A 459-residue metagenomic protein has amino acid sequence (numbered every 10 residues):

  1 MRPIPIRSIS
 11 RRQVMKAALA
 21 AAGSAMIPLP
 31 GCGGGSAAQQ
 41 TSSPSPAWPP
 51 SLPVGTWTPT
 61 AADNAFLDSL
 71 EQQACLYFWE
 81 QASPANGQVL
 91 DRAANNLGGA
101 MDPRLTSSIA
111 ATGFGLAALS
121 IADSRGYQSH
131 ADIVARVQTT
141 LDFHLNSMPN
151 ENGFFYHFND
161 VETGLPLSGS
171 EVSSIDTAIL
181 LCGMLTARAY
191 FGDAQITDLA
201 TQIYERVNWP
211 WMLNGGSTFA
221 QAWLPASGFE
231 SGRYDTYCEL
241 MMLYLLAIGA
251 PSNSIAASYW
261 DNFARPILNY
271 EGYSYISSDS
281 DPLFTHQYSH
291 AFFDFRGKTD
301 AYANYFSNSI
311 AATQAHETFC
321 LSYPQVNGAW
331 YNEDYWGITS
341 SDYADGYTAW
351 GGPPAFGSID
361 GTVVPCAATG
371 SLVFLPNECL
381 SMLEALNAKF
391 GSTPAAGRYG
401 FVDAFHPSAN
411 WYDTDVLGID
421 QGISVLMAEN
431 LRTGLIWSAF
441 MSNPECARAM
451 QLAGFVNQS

Functional and structural regions predicted by a protein language model:
M1-L29: N-terminal secretory signal peptides
I6, P30, P49-P53: Short, aromatic- and cysteine-enriched interfacial helices/patches that mediate contacts at lipid membranes
A18-M26, A38-Q39, I248-P251: Intrinsic disorder/low-complexity segments
C32-G34: N-terminal Sec signal peptide cleavage junction
A37-S51: Short, low-complexity, disordered segments immediately C-terminal to signal peptides in bacterial exported proteins
W48-S459: Ser/Thr/Asn(+Pro)-rich, low-complexity disordered segments
